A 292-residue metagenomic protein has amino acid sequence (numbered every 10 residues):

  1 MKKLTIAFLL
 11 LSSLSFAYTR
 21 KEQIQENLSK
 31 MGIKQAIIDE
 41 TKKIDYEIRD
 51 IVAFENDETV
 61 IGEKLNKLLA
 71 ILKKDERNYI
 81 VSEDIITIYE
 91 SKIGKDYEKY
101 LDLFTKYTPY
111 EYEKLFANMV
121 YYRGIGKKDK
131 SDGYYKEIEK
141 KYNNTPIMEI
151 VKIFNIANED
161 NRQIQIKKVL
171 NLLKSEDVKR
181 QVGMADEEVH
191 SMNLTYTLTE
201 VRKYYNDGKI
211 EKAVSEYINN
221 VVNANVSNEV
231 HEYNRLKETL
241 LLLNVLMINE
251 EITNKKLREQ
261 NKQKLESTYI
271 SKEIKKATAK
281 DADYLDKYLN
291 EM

Functional and structural regions predicted by a protein language model:
M1-R20: Classical Sec-dependent N-terminal signal peptides that target proteins to the secretory pathway
A17-E83: N-terminal leader/linker segments that initiate helical-solenoid repeat arrays
A36-I48, I61, D75-D84, Y107-A117 (+4 more regions): Generic helix N-cap/helix-start motif at coil->alpha-helix transitions
R49-A53, I88, Y121, N155-I156 (+3 more regions): Residue-level signature for tetratricopeptide repeat
G62-L72, D96-Y107, D129-K140, R162-V178 (+2 more regions): Alpha-helical repeat scaffolds
K92-I93, I125, E159, D207: Structural motif corresponding to the intra-repeat A-B loop/turn of tetratricopeptide repeats
N206-K256: Intrinsically disordered, low-complexity segments enriched in Gly and acidic/Ser/Thr residues that form flexible
L257-M292: Terminal, low-structured helical/coil segments at or just beyond the last alpha-helical repeat
